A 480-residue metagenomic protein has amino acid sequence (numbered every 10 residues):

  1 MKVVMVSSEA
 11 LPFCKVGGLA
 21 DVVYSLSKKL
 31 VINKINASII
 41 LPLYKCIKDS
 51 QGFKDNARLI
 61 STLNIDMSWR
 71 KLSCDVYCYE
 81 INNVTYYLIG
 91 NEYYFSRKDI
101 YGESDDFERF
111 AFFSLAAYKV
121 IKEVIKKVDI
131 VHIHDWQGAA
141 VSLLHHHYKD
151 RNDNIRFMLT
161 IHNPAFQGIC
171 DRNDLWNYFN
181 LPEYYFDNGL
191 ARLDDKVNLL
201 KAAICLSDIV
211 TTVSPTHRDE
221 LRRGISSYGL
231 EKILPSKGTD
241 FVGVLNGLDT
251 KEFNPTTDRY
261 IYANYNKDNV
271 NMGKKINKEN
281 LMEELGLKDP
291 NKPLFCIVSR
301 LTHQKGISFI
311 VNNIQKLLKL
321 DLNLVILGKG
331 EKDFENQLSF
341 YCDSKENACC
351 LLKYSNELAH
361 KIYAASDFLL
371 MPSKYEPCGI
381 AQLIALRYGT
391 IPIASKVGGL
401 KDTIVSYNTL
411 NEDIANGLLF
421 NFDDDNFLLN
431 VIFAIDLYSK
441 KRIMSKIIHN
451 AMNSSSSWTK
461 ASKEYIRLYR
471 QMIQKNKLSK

Functional and structural regions predicted by a protein language model:
M1-K480: Catalytic cores of nucleotide-sugar-dependent glycosyltransferases that transfer UDP/GDP/TDP-activated
